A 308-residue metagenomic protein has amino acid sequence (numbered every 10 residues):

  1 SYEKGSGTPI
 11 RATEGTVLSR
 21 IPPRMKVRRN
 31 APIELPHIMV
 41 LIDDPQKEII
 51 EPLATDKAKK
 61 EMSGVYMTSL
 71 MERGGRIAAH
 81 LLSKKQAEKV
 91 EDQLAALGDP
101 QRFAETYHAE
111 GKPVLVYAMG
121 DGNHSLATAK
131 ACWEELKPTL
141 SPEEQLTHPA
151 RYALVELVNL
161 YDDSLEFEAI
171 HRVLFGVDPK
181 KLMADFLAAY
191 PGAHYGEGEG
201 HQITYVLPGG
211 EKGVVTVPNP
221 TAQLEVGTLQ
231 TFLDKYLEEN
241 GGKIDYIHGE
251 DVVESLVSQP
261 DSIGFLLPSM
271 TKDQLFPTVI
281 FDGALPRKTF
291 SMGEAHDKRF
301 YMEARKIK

Functional and structural regions predicted by a protein language model:
S1-K308: Surface-exposed, charge/polar-rich loops and edge strands
